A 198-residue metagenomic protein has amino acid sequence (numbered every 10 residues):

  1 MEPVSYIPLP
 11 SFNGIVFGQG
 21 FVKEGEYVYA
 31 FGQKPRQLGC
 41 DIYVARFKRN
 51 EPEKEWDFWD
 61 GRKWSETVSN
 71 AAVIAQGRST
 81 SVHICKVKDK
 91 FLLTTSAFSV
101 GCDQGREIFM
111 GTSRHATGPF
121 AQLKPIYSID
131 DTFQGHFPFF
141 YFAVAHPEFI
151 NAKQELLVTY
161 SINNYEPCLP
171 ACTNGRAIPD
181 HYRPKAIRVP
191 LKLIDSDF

Functional and structural regions predicted by a protein language model:
M1-F12, K23-G77, C85-Q134, N151-K153 (+1 more regions): Beta-rich carbohydrate-recognition and catalytic domains
F17-G20, T80-H83, Y141-P147: Beta-propeller and closely related beta-sheet repeat lectin domains
